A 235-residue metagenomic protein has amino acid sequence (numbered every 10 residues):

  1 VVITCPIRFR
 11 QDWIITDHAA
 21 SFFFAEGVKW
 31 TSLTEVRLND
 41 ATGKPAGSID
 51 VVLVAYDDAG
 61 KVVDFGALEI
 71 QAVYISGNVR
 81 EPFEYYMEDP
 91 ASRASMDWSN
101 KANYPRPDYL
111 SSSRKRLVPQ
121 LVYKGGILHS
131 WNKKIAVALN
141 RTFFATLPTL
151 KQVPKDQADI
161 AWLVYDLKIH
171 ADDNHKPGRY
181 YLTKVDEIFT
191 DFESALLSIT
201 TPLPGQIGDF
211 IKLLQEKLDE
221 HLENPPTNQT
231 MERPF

Functional and structural regions predicted by a protein language model:
V1-A41, L196-F235: Nuclease-adjacent, charged terminal/linker segments that flank catalytic cores
I3-P6, A46-D50, A59, A67-N78 (+3 more regions): Residue-level signal for functionally critical sites in structured catalytic/ligand-binding pockets
P6-R8, H18-R80: Active-site metal-binding core of divalent-cation-utilizing nuclease and nuclease-like domains
F24, M87-D89, L150: A generic membrane alpha-helix/interface feature
K61, N78, F83-Y86, M96-K101: Charged linear interaction tracts used for macromolecular binding and regulation
E69-A91, P107-L110: Short beta-strand-loop-alpha-helix junction that forms the active-site gateway of nucleic-acid-processing nucleases
A94-F235: Non-catalytic C-terminal interaction segments of nucleic acid-processing enzymes
